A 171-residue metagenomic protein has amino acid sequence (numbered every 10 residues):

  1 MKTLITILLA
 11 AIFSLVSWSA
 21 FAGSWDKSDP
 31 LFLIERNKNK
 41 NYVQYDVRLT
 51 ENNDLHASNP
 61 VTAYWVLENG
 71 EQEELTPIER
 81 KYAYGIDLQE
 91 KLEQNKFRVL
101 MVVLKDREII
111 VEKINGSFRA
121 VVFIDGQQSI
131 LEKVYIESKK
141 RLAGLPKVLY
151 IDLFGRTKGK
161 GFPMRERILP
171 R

Functional and structural regions predicted by a protein language model:
M1-W25: Bacterial Sec-dependent N-terminal signal peptides
A20-E79: N-terminal export/targeting and maturation segments
S24, F32-L33, D46, T62-V66 (+4 more regions): Ser/Thr- (and often Asn-) enriched beta-sheet segments in non-cytosolic proteins
R36-K40, L92-Q94, L104, I114-N115 (+1 more regions): Short, ordered beta-strand-loop transition motifs
W65-I130: Mature extracytoplasmic domains of secretory-pathway proteins
I130-L142: Beta-sandwich interaction modules
R141-R165: Short, exposed beta-strand-loop hairpins at the edges of beta-sheets in extracellular/periplasmic proteins
P170-R171: Short, solvent-exposed mixed-charge patches
